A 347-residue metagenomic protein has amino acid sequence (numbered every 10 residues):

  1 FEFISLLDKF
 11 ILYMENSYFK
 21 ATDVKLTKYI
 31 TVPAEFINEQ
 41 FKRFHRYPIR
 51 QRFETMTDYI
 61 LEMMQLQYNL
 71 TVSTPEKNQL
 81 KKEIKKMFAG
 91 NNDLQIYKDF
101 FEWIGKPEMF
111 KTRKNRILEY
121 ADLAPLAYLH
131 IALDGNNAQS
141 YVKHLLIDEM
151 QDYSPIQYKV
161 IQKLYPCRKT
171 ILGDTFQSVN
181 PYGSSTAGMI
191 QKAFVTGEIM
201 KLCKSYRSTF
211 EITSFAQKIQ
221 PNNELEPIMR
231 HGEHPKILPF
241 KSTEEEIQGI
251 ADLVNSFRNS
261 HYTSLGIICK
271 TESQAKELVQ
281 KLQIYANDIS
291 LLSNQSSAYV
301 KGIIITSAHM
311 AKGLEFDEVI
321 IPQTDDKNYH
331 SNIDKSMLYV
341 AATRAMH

Functional and structural regions predicted by a protein language model:
F1, E108-K111, I131-H144, Q151-H347: Conserved helicase motor core of SF1/SF2 NTP-dependent helicases
F1-L146, D152-V160, R168: Alpha-helical nucleic-acid-binding subdomain of P-loop helicases immediately C-terminal to the Walker A/P-loop
